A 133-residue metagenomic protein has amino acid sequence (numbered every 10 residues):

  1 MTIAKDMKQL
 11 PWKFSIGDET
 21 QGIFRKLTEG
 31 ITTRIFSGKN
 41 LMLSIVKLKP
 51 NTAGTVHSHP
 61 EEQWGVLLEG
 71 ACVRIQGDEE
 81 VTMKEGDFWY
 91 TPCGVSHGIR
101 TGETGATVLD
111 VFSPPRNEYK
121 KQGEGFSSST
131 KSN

Functional and structural regions predicted by a protein language model:
M1-N40, G123-N133: A short, N-terminal "cap"/entry segment at the start of jelly-roll beta-barrel domains of the cupin/DSBH fold
T28, S44-S58: Conserved short histidine dyad/triad with adjacent acidic residue
K39, I75-E79, G102: Short strand-coil-strand connectors
V46, G65, W89: Conserved GNAT-family N-acetyltransferase fold
H59-E61, F88: Amphipathic, hydrophobic secondary-structure cores in small proteins
E61-C72, G77: Glycine- and acidic-residue-biased ligand/ion/polar-headgroup-sensing regions
D78-C93: Short acidic-glycine-tyrosine-enriched beta hairpin
C93-E118: Ligand-binding loop in jelly-roll beta-barrel domains
